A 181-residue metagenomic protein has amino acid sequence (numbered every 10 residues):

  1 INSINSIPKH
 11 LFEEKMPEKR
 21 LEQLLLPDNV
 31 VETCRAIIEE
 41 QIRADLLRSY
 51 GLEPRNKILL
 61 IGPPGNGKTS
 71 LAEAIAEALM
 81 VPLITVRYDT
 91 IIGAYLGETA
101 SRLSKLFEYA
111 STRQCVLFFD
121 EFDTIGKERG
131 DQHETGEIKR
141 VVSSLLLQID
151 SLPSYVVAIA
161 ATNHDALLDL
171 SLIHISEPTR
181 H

Functional and structural regions predicted by a protein language model:
I1-P17: Interdomain "pre-motor" coupling segment immediately N-terminal to P-loop NTPase/helicase cores
M16-N56: Pre-Walker A (pre-P-loop) alpha-helix and adjacent loop at the N terminus of AAA/AAA+ ATPase modules, a conserved
N56-I84, K105-E108: Walker A/P-loop
I84-S111: Short glycine-rich substrate-engagement loop in P-loop NTPases that contacts/grips substrate
R113-V116, P153-I159: Loop/turn-to-beta-strand initiation segments
D123-V157, A166-L170: Conserved catalytic/switch belt of AAA+ P-loop NTPases
S171-H181: Residue-level detector of conserved catalytic or cofactor/ligand-binding positions in enzyme active sites
